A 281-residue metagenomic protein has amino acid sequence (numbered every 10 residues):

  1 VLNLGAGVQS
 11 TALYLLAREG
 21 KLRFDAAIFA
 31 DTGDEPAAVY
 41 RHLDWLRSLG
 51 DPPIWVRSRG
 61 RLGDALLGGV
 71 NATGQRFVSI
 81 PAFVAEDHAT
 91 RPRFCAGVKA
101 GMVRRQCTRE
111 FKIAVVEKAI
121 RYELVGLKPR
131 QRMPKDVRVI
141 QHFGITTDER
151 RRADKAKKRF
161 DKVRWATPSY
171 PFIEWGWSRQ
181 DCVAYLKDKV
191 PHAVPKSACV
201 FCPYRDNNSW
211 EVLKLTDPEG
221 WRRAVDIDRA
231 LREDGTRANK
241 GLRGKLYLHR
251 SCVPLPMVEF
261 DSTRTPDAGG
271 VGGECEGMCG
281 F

Functional and structural regions predicted by a protein language model:
V1-F281: Nucleotide-activated chemistry modules centered on ATP-dependent adenylation/adenylyltransferase
